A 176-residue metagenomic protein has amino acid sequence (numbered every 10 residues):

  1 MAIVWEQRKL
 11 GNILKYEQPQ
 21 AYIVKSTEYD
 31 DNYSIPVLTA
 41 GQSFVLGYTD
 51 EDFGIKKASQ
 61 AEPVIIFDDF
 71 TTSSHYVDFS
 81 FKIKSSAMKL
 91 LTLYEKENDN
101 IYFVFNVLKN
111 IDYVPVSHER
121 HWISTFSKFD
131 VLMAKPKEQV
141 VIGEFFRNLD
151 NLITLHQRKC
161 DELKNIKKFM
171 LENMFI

Functional and structural regions predicted by a protein language model:
M1-A2, Y22-T27, P115-H118, F126-K137 (+1 more regions): Short, recurring structural edge motifs at helix starts
M1-A21, Y33-Q42: Non-catalytic DNA-recognition/assembly elements of restriction-modification systems
M1-N12, M133-I176: Amphipathic alpha-helical coiled-coil/heptad-repeat segments
K15-E17, E28, Q60: Primarily mature extracellular domains of secreted and cell-surface proteins, especially surface-exposed modules
Q20-I23, D50-D52: Short alpha-helical segments and helix-capping/turn motifs at coil-helix boundaries
T39-N106, S117-W122: A short beta-sheet element
E97, N110, K135-E138: Loop/turn elements at beta-strand to alpha-helix junctions within RNA-recognition modules
W122-F126, K168-F169: Short, conserved phosphate-binding/catalytic loop or strand-edge motifs used in phosphoryl-/nucleotidyl-transfer
